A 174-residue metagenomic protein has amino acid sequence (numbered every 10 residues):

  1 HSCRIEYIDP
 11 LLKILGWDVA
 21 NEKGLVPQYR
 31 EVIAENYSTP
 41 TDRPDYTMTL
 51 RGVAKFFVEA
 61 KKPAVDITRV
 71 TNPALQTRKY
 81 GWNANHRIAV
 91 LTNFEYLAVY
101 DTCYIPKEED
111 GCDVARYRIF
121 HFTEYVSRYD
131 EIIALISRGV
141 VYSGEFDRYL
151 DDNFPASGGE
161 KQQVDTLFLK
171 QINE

Functional and structural regions predicted by a protein language model:
H1, V32-E35, D45, A64-R69: Asp/Glu-centered strand-loop micro-motifs enriched in Gly/Pro and often flanked by an aromatic residue
H1-R30: Acidic-basic catalytic patches of nuclease active cores, encompassing PD-(D/E)XK and other metal-cofactor nuclease
N21-G52: Active-site metal-binding core of divalent-cation-utilizing nuclease and nuclease-like domains
P40, L50-G52, A60-R78, W82-E174: Short, basic/polar, glycine-containing "phosphate-handling" surface segments that engage DNA
